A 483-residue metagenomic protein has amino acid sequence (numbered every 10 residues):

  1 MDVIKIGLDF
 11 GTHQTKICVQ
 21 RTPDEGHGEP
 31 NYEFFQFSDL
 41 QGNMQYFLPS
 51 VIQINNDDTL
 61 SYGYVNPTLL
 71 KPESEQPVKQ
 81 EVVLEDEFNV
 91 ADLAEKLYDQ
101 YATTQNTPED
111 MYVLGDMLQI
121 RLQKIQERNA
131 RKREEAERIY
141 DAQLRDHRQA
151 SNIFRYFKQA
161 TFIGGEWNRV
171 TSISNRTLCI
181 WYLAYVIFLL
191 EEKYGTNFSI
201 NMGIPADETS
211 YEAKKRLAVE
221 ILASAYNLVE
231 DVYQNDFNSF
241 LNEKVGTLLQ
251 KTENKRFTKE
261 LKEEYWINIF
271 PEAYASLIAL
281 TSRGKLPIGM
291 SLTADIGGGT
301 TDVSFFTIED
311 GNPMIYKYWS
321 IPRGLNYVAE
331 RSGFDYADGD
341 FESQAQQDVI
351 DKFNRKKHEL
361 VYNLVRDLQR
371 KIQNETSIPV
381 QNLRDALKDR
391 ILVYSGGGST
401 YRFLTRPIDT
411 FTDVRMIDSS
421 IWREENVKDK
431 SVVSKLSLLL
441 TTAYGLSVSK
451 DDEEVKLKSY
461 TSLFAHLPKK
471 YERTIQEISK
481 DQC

Functional and structural regions predicted by a protein language model:
M1, N238-A294: Conserved phosphate-binding catalytic cores of ATP/NTP-utilizing and phosphoryl-transfer enzymes
M1-E166: Early-domain small/polar-rich strand-loop-helix modules and first-structured segments of the mature chain
I17-Q20, E25-G26, F35-Q41, Q45 (+1 more regions): Glycine-rich phosphate-binding loop of actin/hexokinase-like ATP-binding domains
N43-T59, I308-N363, S431, K435: Glycine-rich phosphate-binding loop plus the immediately following alpha-helix
D146-I153, V170-V186, S210-A218, I269-A273 (+2 more regions): Phosphate/oxyanion-binding active-site loops and adjacent basic polyanion-contact surfaces
I187-E243: Low-complexity, highly charged intrinsically disordered N-terminal segments that act as targeting/localization
Y226-K251, E263-N268, D409-T442: Conserved phosphate-binding/catalytic loops in two-lobed NTP-binding clefts
A337-C483: Helical "lid/coupling" subdomains associated with nucleotide-phosphate turnover
